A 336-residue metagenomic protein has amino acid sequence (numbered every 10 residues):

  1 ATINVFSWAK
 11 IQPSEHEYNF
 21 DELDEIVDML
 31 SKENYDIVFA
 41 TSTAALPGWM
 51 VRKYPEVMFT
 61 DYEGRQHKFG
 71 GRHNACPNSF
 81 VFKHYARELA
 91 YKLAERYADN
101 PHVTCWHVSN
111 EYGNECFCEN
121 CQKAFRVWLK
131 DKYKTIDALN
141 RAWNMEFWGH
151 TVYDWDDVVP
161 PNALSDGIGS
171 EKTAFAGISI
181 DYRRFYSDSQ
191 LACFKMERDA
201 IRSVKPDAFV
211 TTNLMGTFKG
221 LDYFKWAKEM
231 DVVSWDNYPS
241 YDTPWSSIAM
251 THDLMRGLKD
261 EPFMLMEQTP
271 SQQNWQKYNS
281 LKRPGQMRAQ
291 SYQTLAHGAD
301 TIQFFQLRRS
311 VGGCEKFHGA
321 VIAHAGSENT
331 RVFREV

Functional and structural regions predicted by a protein language model:
A1-T2, S31-V38, D99-C105, I136 (+4 more regions): Loop/turn elements at helix/coil->beta-strand transitions in domains of secreted/extracellular proteins
T2-H67, Y91-A94, F194-V204: Aromatic-lined substrate-binding rim segments of carbohydrate-active enzymes
T2-S7, A40-W49, T104-G113, L214-K219 (+2 more regions): Short, solvent-exposed turn/loop segments enriched in Gly/Ser/Thr/Pro and often Arg
F6-D21, W49-F80, C121-Q122, T173-S179 (+2 more regions): Surface-exposed, active-site-proximal loop segments in enzymatic domains
K10, L46, G113, F117 (+3 more regions): Conserved protein kinase catalytic core
F39-V57, M145-Y153, D157-V159, T301-I302 (+1 more regions): Short, solvent-exposed beta-strand-terminating loops
D61-V232, D236-M250: Polysaccharide-binding and catalytic clefts of secreted carbohydrate-active enzymes
T211-V336: Hydrophobic targeting/anchoring helices
